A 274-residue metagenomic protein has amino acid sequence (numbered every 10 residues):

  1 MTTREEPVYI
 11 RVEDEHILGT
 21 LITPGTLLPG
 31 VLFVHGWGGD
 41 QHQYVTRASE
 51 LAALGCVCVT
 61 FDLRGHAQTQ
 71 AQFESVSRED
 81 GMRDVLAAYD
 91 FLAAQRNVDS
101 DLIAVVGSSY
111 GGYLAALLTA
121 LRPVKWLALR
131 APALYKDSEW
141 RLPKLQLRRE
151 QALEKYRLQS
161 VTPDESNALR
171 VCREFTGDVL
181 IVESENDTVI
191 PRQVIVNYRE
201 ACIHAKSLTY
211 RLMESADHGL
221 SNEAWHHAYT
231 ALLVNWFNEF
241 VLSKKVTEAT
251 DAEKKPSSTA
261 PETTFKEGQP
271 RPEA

Functional and structural regions predicted by a protein language model:
M1-T26: N-terminal cap/lid segment of alpha/beta-hydrolase-fold proteins
W37-S49, L63, Q193-V194: The serine-hydrolase catalytic nucleophile loop
Q43, V76-R96: Alpha/beta-hydrolase active-site loop
A48-A71: Conserved alpha/beta-hydrolase
L117-L158: Hydrolase active-site cap/lid region
F175, I181-E183, D187: Short beta-strand/loop motif that positions the catalytic acidic residue of the alpha/beta-hydrolase fold
G177, P191-A201: Short alpha-helix in the alpha/beta-hydrolase fold that links the catalytic acid
A216-H227: Catalytic histidine-centered segment of alpha/beta-hydrolase-like enzymes
